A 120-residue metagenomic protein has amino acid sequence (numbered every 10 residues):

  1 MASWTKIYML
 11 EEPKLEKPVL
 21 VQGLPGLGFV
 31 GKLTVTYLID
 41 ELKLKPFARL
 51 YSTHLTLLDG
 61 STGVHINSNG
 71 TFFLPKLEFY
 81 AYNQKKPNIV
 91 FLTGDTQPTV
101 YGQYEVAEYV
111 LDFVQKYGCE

Functional and structural regions predicted by a protein language model:
M1-D95: N-terminal short beta-loop-beta anion/metal-coordinating cradle
P87, D95-E120: Internal, conserved structured core segments that host functional sites
